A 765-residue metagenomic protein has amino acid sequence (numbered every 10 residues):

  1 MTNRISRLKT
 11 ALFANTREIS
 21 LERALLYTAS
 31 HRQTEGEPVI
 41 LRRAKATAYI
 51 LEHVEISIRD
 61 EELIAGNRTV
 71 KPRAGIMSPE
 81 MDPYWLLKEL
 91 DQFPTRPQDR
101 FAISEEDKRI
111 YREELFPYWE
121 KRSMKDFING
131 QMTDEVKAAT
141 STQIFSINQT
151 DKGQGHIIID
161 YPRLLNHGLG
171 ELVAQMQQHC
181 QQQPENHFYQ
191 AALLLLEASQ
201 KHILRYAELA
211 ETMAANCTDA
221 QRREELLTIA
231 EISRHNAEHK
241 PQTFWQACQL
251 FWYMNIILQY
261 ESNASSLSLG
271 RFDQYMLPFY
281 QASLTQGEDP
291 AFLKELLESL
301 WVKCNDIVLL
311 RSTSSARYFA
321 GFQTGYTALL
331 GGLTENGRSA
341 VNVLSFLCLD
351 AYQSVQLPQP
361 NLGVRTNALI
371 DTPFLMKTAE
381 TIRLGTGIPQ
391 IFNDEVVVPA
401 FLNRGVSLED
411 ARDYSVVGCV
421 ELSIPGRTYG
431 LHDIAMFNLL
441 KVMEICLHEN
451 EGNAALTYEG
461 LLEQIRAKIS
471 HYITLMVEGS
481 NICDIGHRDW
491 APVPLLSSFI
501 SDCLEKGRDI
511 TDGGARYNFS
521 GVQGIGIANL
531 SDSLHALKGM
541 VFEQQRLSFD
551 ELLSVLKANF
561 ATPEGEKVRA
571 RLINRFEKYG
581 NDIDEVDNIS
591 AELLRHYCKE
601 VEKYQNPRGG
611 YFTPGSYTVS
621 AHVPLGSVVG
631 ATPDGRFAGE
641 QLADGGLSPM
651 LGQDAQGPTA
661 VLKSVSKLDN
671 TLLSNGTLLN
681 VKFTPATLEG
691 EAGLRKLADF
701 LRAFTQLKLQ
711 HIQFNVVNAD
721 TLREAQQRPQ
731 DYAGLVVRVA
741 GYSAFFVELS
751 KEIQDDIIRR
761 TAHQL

Functional and structural regions predicted by a protein language model:
T2-Y189, E225-T228, I232-L765: Conserved catalytic cores of very large enzyme subunits
Q190-K201: Extended non-globular scaffold/tether segments
Q200, A207, E211-A214, R223 (+2 more regions): Heptad-repeat amphipathic alpha-helical coiled-coil interaction surface used for oligomerization/assembly
Q200-I203, F272: Helix-boundary capping/turn motifs
